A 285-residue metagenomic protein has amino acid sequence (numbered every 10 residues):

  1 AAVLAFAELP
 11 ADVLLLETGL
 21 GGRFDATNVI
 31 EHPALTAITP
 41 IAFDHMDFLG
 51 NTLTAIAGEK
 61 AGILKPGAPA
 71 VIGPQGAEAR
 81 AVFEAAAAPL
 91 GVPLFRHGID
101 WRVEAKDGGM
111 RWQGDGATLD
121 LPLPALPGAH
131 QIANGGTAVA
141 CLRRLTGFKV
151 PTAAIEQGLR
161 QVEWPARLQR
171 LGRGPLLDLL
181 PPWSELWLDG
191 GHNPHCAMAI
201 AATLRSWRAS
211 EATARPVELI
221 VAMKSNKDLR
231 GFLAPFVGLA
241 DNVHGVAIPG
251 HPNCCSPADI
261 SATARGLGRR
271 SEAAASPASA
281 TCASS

Functional and structural regions predicted by a protein language model:
A1, T18, R96-I99, G172 (+1 more regions): Short loop/edge segments at beta-strand edges and connector loops that shape dinucleotide/nucleotide cofactor-binding
A1-A7: ATP-dependent small-molecule kinase phosphotransfer cores that center on conserved nucleotide phosphate-binding segments
A5, N28-V29, G62, A86: Hydrophobic/aromatic ligand-binding patch that stacks against planar heteroaromatic rings of cofactors or nucleotides
A7-T18, F24-A37, I41-D44, A55 (+1 more regions): Nucleotide phosphate-binding/pyrophosphate-handling subdomain across enzymes that bind or process nucleotide phosphates
A34-L35, F48-A133, K149: Internal gly/pro-rich beta-alpha loop/helix module that stabilizes soluble enzyme cofactors or their anionic handles
F43-D47, W101-V103, H251-N253: Short gly/pro/ser/thr-enriched loop/turn and capping motifs at secondary-structure boundaries
G73-P74, A86-A105, P124-G128, T152-V162 (+5 more regions): Beta-strand->loop->alpha-helix junctions that form or flank phosphate-binding loops in nucleotide-handling enzymes
G76-L94, E104-G109, G147, P182-L188 (+2 more regions): C-terminal helical cap/extension that packs against the catalytic core of soluble nucleotide-cofactor enzymes
